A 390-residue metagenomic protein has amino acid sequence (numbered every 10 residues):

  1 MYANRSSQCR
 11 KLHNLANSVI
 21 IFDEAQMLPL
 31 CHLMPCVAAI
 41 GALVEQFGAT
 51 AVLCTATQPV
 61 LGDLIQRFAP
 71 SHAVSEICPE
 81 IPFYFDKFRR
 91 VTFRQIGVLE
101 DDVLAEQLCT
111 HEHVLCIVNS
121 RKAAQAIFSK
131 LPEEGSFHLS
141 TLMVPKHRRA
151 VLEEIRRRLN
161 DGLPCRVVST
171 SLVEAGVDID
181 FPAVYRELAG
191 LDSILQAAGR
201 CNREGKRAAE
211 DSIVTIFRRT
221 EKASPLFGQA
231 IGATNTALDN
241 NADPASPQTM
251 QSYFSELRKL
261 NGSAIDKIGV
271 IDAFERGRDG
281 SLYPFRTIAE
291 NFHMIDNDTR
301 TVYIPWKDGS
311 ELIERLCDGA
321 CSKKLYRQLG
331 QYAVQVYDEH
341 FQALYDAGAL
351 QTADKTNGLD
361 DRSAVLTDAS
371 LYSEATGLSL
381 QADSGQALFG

Functional and structural regions predicted by a protein language model:
M1, P164-V173, V177-F181, R300-P305: Beta-edge loop/turn motif
Y2-Q46, A51: SF2 helicase catalytic motif II
A16-S18, F47-A49, D86-V91, E134-G135 (+2 more regions): Short glycine-/polar-rich loops that comprise or flank the Walker A/P-loop and associated switch/sensor motifs
I21-F22, T50-T55, R166-T170, R186: Structural recognition of the conserved hydrophobic beta-strand(s) that form the central parallel beta-sheet of P-loop
E24-L28, L172-V173, C201: Conserved Walker B
A42, Q46, T50, C54-T110: Interdomain hinge/linker at the junction between the two RecA-like core domains of SF2 helicases
V44, D102, E106-C109, I117 (+8 more regions): C-terminal helicase lobe and adjacent C-terminal extensions/tails of nucleic-acid helicase motors
V144-T170: Conserved helicase ATPase core of P-loop NTP-dependent helicases/translocases
